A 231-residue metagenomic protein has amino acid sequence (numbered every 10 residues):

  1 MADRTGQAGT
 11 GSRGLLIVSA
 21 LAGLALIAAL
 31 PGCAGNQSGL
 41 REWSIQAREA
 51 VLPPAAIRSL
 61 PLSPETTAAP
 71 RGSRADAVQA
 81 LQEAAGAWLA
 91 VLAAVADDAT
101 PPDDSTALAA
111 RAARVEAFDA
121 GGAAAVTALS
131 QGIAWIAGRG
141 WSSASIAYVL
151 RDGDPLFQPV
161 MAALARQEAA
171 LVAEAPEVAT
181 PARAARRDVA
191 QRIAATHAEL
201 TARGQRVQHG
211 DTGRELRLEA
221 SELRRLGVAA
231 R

Functional and structural regions predicted by a protein language model:
M1-R13: N-terminal secretory signal peptides that target proteins for export/translocation
T5-Q7, S44, L89, I136 (+1 more regions): Short linear interaction motif-like sites in intrinsically disordered regions of transcription factors
G9-T10, A229-R231: Generic low-polarity alpha-helical segments
R13-L24: Sec-dependent N-terminal signal peptides
A29-G32: C-terminal motif of bacterial Sec signal peptides marking the signal peptidase cleavage site
G35-A128: N-terminal Sec/ER secretory leader and immediately downstream segment of secreted/extracellular precursors
D119-A230: Extended amphipathic alpha-helical interaction segments
